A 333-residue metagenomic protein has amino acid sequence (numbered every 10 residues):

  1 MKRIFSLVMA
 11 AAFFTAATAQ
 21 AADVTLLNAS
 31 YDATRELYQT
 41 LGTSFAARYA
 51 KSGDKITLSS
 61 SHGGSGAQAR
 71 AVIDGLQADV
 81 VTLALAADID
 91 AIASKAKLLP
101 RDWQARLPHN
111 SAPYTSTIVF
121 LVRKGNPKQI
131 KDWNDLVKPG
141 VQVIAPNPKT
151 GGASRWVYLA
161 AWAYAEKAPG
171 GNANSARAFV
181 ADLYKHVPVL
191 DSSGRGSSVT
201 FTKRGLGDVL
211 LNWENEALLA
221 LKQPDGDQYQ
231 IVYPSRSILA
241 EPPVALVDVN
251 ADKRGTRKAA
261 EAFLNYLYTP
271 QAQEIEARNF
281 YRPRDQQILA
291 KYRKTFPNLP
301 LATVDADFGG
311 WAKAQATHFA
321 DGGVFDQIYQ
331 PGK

Functional and structural regions predicted by a protein language model:
M1-I4: Positively charged n-region of N-terminal signal peptides that target proteins for export
S6-A16: Bacterial N-terminal signal peptides
A22-T150, Y329-Q330: N-terminal segment of the mature folded domain
A29-Y31, V122-K124, Q142-P169, L183-V187 (+1 more regions): Short beta-strand->loop
T117-N126, E241-K258, I275-N279: A bilobed periplasmic-binding-protein/Venus flytrap-type ligand-binding module shared by bacterial periplasmic
G125-K131, T150, A163-G171, N250-K258: Short helix-loop capping/hinge motifs at secondary-structure junctions, enriched in acidic/polar residues
A168-S235: Ligand-binding pocket segment of bilobal, Venus flytrap-like solute-binding proteins
A251-K333: Extracellular/periplasmic juxtamembrane helices and adjacent flexible linkers that interface with membrane partners
